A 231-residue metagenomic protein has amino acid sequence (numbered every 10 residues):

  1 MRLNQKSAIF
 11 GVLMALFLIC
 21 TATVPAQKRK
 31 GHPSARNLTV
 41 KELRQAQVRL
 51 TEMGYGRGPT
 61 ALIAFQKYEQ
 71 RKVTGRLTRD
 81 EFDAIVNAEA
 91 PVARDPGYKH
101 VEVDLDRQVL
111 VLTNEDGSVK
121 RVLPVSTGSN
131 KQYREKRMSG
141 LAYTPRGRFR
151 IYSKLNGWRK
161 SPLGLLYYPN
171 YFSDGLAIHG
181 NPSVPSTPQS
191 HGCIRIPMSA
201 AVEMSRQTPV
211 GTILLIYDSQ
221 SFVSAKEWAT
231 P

Functional and structural regions predicted by a protein language model:
M1-G11: Bacterial N-terminal signal peptides that target proteins for export
G11-C20: Bacterial N-terminal signal peptides
P25-P33, R94-P96, L141-R146, L155-P231: Exported/periplasmic cell-wall-interacting domains
A35-T74: A short amphipathic alpha-helical interaction element
E42-A46, G58-A61, L77, E81-I85 (+1 more regions): Stable alpha-helical elements in mature extracytoplasmic
L50-G54, Q66-V73, E89, N114 (+4 more regions): Sec/Tat-exported extracytoplasmic proteins
A64-G97: Extracellular LysM carbohydrate-binding repeats and other cell-envelope/extracellular binding modules
V86-Y133: A structural motif detector for short, solvent-exposed N-terminal "entry" segments of globular domains
